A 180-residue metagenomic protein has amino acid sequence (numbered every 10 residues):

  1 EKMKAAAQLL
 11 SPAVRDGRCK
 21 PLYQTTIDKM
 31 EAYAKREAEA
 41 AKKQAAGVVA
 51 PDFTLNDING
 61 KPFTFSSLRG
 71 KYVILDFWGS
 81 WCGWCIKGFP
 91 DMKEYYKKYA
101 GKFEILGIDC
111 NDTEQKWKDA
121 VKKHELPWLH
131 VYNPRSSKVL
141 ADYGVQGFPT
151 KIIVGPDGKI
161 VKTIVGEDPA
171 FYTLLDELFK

Functional and structural regions predicted by a protein language model:
E1-F63: Oxidative protein folding and maturation machinery
F63-T64, V161: Generic structural signal for well-ordered beta-strand positions
R69-G70, F77-K97: Conserved redox-active cysteine motifs that mediate thiol-disulfide chemistry, especially di-cysteine Cys-X(1-2)-Cys
R69-K71, G101, L126, V145: Active-site acidic short loop of glycosyltransferases
Y72-V73, P149: Alpha/beta-hydrolase fold active-site loops
V73-D76, E104-G107, L129-V131: Structural recognition of the beta-strand scaffold that forms the well-ordered cores of secreted hydrolase catalytic
K87-H124, R135-D142, L174: Structural microenvironment flanking redox-active thiols in thiol-disulfide oxidoreductases
H124-L126, N133-F179: Thiol/disulfide oxidoreductase modules built on the thioredoxin-like
